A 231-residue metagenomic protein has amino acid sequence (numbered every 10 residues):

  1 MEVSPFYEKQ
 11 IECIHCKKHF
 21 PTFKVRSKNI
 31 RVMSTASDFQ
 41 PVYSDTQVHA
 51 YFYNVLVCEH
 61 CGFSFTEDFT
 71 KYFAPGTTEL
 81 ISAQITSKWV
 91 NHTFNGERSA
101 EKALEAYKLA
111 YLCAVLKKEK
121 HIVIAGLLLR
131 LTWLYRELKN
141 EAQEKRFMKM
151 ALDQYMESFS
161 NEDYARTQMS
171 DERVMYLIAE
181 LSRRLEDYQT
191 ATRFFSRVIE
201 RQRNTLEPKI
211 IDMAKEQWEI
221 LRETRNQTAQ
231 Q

Functional and structural regions predicted by a protein language model:
M1-L80: N-terminal cysteine/histidine-rich coordination modules
E79-F94, E101-L109, L116-N140, S170-R184 (+1 more regions): Amphipathic alpha-helical repeat scaffolds of TPR domains
N95-G96, A110-I124, E157-Q168, R203-E207: Flexible helix-coil transition and linker loops at the boundaries of alpha-helical arrays
A106-L109, C113, F147, Q154 (+1 more regions): Alpha-helical solenoid repeat scaffolds, predominantly canonical TPR units
V123, Q143, F147-M150, D163-D171 (+2 more regions): Structural signature of alpha-solenoid helical repeat junctions
L152-M156, Y188-L206: TPR/TPR-like (Sel1-like) alpha-helical repeat modules
